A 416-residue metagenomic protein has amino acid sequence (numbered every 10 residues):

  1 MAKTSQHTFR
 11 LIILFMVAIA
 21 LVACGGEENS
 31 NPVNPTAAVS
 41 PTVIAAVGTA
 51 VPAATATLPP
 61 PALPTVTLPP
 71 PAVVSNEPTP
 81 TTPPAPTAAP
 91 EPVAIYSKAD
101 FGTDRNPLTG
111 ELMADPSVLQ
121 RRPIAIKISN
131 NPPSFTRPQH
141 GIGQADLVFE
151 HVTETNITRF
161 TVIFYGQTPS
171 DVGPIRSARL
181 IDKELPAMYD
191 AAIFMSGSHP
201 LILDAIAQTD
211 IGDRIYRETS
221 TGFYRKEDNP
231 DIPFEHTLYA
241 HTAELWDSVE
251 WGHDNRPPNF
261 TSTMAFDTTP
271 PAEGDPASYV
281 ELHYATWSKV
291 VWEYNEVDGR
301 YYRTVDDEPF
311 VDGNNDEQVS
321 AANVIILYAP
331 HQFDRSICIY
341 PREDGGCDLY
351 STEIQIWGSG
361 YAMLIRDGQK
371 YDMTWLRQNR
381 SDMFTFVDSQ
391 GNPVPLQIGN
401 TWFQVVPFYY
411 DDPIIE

Functional and structural regions predicted by a protein language model:
A2-I12: Bacterial N-terminal signal peptides that target proteins for export
T8, S30-P35, E77, E317 (+2 more regions): Short linear motifs in intrinsically disordered/low-complexity regions
F15-M16, C338: Secretory-pathway extracellular proteins and peptide precursors enriched for disulfide-bonded cysteines
M16-I19, E27-G102, D115: Ser/Thr-rich, Proline-interspersed low-complexity disordered segments
P90-A145, E154-E416: A surface/extracellular/periplasmic glyco- and lipid-processing/surface-interacting theme
H151: Change "in soluble alpha/beta enzymes" to "in soluble alpha/beta proteins
